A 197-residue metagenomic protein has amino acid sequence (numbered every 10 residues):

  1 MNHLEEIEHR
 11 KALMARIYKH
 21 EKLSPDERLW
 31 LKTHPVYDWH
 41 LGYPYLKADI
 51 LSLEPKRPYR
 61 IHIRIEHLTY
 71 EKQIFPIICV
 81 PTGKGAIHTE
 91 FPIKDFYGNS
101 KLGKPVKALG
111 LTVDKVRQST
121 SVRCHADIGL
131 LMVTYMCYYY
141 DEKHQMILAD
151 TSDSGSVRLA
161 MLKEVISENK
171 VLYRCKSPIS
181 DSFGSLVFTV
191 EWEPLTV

Functional and structural regions predicted by a protein language model:
H3-I166, R174, G184: Extracellular distal adhesion/interaction modules in secreted or cell-surface proteins
L68-Y70, S180, L195: Generic "edge-of-domain/loop-turn" microfeature
C175-I179: Short beta-strand-plus-loop segments that form exposed binding edges in beta-rich domains
S180-T189: Short, compact, well-ordered microdomains
T189-V197: Short beta-strand-to-coil "C-cap" segments at the C-terminal boundary of structured domains/repeats, marking
